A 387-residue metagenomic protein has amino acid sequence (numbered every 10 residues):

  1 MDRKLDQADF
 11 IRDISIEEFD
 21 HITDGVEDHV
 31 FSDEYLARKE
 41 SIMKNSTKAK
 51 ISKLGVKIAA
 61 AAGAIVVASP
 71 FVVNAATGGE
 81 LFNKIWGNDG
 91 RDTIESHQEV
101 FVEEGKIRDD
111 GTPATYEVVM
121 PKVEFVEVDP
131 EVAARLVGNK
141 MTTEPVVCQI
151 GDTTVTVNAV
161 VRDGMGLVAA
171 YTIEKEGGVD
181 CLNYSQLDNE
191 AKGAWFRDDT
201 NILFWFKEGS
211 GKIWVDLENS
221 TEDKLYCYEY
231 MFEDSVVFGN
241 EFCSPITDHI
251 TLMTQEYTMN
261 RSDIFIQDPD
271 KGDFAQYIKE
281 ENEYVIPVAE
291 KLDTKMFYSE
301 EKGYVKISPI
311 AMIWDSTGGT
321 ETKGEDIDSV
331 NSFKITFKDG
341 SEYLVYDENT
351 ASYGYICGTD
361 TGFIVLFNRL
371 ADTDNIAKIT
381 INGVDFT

Functional and structural regions predicted by a protein language model:
M1-R3: Hydrophobic alpha-helical segments
D6-Q7, I11-S15, F19-T23, E27 (+3 more regions): Alpha-helical, hydrophobic structural elements that either
K44-A76: Internal signal-anchor transmembrane helix that establishes type II topology
